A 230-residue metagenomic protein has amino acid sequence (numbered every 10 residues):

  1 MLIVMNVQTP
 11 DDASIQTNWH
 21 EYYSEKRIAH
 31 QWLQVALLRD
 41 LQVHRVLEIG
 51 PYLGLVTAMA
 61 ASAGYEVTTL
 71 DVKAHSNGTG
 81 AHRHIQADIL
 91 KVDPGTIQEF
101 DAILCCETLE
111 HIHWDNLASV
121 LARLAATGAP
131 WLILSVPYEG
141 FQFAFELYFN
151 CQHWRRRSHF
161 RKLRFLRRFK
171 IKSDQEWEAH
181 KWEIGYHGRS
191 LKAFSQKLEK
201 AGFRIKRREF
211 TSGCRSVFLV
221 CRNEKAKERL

Functional and structural regions predicted by a protein language model:
M1-A102, A118-L121, H180-K197, G202 (+1 more regions): Conserved N-terminal segment of class I S-adenosyl-L-methionine
D11, I15-Q16, C106, S135-E139: Short loop/turn segments at strand-loop or loop-helix junctions that form parts of catalytic or ligand-binding pockets
H75, V92, H111, E139-F141: Active-site loop signature of alpha/beta-hydrolase-fold enzymes
A102-D115: A short SAM/SAH-binding and catalytic strip from SAM-dependent methyltransferases
A118-L132: A short glycine-rich, Lys/Arg-flanked "PGG" loop and its adjoining helix->strand segment in the class I
I133-K162: Conserved class I S-adenosyl-L-methionine
Q152-A193: C-terminal alpha-helical "lid/dimerization" subdomain adjacent to the S-adenosyl-L-methionine
